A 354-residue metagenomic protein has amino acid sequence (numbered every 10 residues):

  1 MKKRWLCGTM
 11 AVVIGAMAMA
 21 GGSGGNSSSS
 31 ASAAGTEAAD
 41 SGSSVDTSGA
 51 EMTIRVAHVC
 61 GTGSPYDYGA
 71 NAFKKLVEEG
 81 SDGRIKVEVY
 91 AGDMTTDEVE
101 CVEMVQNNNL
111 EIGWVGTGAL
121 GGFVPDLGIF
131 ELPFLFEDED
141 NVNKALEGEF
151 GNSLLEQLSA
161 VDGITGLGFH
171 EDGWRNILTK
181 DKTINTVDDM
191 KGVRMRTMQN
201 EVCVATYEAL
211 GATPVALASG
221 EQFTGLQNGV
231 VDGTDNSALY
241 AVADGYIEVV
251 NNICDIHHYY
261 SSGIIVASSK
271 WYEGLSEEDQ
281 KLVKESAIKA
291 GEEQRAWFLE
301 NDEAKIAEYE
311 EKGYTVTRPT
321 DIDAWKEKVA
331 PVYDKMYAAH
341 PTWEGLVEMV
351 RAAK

Functional and structural regions predicted by a protein language model:
M1-T53, K354: Short, low-complexity disordered leader/linker segments with a strong preference for bacterial N-terminal type II
S23-S27, G42-N141, F150, S159-K354: N-terminal secretory/targeting leader peptides
A145-L155: Signature of the catalytic double-stranded beta-helix
